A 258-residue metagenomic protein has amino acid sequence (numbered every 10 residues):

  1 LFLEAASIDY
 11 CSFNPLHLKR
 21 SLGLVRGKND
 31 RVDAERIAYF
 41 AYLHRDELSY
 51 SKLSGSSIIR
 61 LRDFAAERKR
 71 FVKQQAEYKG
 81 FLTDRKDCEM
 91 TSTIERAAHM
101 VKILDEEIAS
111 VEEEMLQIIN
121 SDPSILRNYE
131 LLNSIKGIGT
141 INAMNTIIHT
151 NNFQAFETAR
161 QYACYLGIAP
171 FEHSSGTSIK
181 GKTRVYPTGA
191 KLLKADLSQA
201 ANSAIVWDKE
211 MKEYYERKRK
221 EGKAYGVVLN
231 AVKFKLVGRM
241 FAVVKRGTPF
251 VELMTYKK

Functional and structural regions predicted by a protein language model:
L1-S92, V206: Phosphate- and other anionic-substrate recognition elements at nucleic-acid/protein interfaces
S49-D63, K86-E89, S178-R184, E213-N230: Short, solvent-exposed helix-loop connector elements
L61-R62, L132, T146, D196-A201 (+3 more regions): Short alpha-helical scaffolding segments that buttress acidic/His motifs in well-ordered protein cores
K69-V72, A76, H99-A109, F234: Generic structural signal for well-ordered, non-transmembrane alpha-helical segments in soluble/cytosolic regions
D84-I141, T150, I205-D208: Helix-hairpin-helix/helix-loop-helix acidic hairpins
S134, T140, T146-Y225: Phosphate-backbone recognition surface of nucleic-acid-processing proteins
T177-G181, I205, Y214-K258: Low-complexity, acidic/Ser/Thr- and charged residue-rich accessory regions of DNA metabolism proteins
